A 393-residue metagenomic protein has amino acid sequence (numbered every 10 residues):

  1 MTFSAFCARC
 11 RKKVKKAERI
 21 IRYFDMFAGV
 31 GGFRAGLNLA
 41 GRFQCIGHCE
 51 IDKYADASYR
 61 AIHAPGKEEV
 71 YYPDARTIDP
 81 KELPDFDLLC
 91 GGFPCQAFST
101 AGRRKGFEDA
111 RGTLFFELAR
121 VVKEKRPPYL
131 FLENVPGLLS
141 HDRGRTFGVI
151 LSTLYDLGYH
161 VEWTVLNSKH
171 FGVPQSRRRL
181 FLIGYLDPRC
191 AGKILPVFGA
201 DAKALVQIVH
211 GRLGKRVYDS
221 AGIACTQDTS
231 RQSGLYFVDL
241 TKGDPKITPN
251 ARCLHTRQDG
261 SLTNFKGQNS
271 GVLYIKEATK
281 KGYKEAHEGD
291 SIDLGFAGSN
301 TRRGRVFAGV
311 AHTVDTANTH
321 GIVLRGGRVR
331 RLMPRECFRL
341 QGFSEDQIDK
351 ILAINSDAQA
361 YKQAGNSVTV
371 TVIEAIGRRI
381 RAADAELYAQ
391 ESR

Functional and structural regions predicted by a protein language model:
T2-A17, I21, L157-Y159, W163-R393: Class I SAM-dependent DNA methyltransferase catalytic core with a primary bias toward cytosine-5 DNMT/HhaI-like enzymes
T2-Y155: Core alpha/beta nucleotide-donor-binding catalytic domains of modification enzymes
